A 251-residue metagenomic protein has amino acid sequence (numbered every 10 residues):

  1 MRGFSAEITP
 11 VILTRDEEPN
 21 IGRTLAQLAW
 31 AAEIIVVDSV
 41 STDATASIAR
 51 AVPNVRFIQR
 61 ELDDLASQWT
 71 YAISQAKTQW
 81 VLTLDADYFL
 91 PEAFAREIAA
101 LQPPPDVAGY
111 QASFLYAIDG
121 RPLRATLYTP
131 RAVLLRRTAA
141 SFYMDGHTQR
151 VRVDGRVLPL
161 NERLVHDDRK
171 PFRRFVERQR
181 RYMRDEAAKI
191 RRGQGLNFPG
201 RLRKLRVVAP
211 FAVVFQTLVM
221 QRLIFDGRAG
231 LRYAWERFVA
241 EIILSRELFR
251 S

Functional and structural regions predicted by a protein language model:
E7-T9: Cell-envelope/extracellular polymer assembly enzymes that use nucleotide-activated donors
V11-W30: Short, well-formed alpha-helical segments that are part of the catalytic scaffolds of diverse glycosyltransferases
E18, Q27, D38-I48, L62 (+1 more regions): A conserved acidic beta->alpha catalytic loop
W30, A51-P53, V153: Short, structured coil segments at secondary-structure junctions
E33, N54-R56, R156: Conserved beta-strand segments of alpha/beta enzyme cores
A46-K77: Conserved donor nucleotide-binding strand/loop of the catalytic core
S67-I73, P91-S251: Catalytic-site signature of metal-activated, phosphate-bearing donor transferases, centered on the GT-A/GT-A-like
V81: Short aromatic/hydrophobic "clamp" motif used to bind/position activated sugar donors
